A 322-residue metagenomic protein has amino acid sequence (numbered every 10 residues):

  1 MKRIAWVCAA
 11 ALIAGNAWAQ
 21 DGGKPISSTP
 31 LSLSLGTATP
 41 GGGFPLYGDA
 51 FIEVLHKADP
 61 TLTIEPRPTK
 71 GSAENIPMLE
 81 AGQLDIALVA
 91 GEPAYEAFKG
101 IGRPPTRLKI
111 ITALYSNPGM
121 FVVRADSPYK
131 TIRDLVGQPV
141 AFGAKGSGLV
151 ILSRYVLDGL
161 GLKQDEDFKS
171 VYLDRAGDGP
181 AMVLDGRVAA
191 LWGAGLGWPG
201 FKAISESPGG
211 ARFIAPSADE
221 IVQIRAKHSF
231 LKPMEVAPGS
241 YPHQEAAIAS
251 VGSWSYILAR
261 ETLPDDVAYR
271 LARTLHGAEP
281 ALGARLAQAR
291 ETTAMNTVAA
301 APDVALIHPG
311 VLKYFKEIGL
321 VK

Functional and structural regions predicted by a protein language model:
M1-P30: Short, low-complexity disordered leader/linker segments with a strong preference for bacterial N-terminal type II
P30-A58, L62, S116-D185, A301 (+1 more regions): Bilobed "Venus flytrap"/periplasmic-binding protein-like clamshell domains and structurally analogous long
D49-E53, E65-P105, F121, G177-V183 (+2 more regions): Pocket-flanking alpha-helical
G91-P93, I101-G102, S127-P128, Q164-L263: Pocket-lining segment of extracytoplasmic ligand-binding domains
T106-Y115: Short beta-strand-centered segments that line the small-molecule binding cleft or hinge of alpha/beta clamshell
L114-P118, V251-G252: Short, solvent-exposed loop/turn segments at the edges of secondary structure
F142-V156, L231-A300: Ligand-binding clefts/hinges and TM-proximal coupling segments of bilobed small-molecule sensing domains
R175-D178, L184-G186, G195-F213, Q223-F230 (+1 more regions): An extracytoplasmic/periplasmic, membrane-proximal ligand-sensing/linker region
